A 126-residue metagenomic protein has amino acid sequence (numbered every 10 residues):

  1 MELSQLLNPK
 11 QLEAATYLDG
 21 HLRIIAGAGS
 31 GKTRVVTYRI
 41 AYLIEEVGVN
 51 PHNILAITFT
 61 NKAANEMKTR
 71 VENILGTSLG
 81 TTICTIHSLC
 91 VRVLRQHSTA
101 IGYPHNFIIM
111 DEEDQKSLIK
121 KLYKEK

Functional and structural regions predicted by a protein language model:
M1-P104, I109: P-loop NTPase Walker
I86, Y103-K126: Conserved ATP-dependent motor core of P-loop NTPases, especially the RecA-like helicase ATPase domain
